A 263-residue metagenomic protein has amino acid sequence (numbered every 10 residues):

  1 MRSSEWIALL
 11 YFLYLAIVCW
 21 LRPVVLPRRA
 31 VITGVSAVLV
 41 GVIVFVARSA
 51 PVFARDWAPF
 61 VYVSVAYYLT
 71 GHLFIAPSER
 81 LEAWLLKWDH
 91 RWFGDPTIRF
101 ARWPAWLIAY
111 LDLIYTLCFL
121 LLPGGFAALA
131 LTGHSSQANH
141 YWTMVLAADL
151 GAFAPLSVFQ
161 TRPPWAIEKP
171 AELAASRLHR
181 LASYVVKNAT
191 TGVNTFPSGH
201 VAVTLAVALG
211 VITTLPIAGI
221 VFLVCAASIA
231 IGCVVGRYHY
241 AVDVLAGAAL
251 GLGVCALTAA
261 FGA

Functional and structural regions predicted by a protein language model:
M1-T191, L205, L209-V224, S228-I231 (+2 more regions): Terminal transmembrane helix and immediately flanking juxtamembrane interfaces of multi-pass membrane proteins
G192-V203: Membrane-interface micro-motifs in multi-pass membrane enzymes
